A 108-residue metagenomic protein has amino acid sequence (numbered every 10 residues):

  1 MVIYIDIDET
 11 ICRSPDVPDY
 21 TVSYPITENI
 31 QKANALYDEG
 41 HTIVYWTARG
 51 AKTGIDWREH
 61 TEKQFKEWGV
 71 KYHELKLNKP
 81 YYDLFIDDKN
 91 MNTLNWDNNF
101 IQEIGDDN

Functional and structural regions predicted by a protein language model:
M1-N108: Catalytic phosphate/metal-binding cores of nucleic-acid and nucleotide-processing enzymes, i.e., regions that mediate
